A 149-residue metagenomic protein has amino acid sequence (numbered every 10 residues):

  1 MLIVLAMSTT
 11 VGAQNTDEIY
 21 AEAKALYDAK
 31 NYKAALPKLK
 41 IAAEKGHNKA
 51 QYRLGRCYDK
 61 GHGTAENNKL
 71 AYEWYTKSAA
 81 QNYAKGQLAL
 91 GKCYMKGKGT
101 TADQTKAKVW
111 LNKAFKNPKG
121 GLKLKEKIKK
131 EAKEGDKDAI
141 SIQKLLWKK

Functional and structural regions predicted by a protein language model:
Q14, L26, K30-N31, E44-N48 (+7 more regions): Short helix-capping/linker turns of helical repeat alpha-solenoids
T16, K116-K149: Terminal, low-structured helical/coil segments at or just beyond the last alpha-helical repeat
I19-A21, A25-L26, R53-K60, A89-K96 (+3 more regions): Hydrophobic face of amphipathic alpha-helices that form TPR/SEL1-like repeat modules and related alpha-solenoid
Y52-R53, K85-K92, Q104, K123-K127 (+1 more regions): Alpha-solenoid helical repeat scaffolds
L88, A102-L122, K144: TPR/TPR-like (Sel1-like) alpha-helical repeat modules
